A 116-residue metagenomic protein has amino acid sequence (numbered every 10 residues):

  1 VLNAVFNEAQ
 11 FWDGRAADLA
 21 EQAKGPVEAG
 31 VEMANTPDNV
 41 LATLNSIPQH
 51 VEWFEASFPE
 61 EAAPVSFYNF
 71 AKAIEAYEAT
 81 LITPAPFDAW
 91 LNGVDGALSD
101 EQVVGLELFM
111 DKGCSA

Functional and structural regions predicted by a protein language model:
V1-A116: Periplasmic c-type cytochrome electron-transfer domains
